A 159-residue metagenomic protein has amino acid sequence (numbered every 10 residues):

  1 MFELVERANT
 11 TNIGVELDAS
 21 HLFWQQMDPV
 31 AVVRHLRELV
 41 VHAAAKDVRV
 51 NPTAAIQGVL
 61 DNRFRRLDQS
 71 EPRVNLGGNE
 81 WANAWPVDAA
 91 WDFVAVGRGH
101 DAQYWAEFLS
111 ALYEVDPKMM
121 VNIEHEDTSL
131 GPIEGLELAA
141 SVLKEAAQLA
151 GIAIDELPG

Functional and structural regions predicted by a protein language model:
M1-L17, H21-G159: Histidine-acidic metal/acid-base catalytic patches
